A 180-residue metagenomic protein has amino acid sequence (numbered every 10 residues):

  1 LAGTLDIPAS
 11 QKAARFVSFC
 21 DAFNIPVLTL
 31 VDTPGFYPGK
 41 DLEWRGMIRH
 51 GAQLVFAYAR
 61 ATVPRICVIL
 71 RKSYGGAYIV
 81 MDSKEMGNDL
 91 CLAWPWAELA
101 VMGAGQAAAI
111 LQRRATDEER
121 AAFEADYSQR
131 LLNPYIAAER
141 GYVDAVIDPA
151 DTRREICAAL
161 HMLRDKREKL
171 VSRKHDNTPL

Functional and structural regions predicted by a protein language model:
L1-L180: Ligand-binding clefts of soluble mixed alpha/beta catalytic domains
